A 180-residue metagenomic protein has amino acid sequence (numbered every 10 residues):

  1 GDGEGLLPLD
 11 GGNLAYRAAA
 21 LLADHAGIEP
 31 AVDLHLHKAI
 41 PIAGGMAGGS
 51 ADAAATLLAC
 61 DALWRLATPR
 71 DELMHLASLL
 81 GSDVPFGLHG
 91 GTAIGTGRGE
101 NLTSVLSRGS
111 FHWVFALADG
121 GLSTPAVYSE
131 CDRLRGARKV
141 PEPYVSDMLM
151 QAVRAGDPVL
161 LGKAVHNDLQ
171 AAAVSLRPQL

Functional and structural regions predicted by a protein language model:
G1-P30, P41-A43, E142-D147, A155 (+2 more regions): N-terminal beta-alpha supersecondary unit
D2-E4, A20, A62-R65, G91 (+2 more regions): Short loop segments at secondary-structure junctions
A15, G44-R70, F86-L88: DPxDG-like acidic metal-binding loop motif
A23-H35, A59-L80: Phosphate-handling active-site elements
H37-A39: Short loop/turn motifs enriched for small/polar and acidic residues
G87-H89, A93-L180: Conserved, helical-rich catalytic subdomain that frames metal- and/or nucleotide-binding sites in enzyme alpha/beta
